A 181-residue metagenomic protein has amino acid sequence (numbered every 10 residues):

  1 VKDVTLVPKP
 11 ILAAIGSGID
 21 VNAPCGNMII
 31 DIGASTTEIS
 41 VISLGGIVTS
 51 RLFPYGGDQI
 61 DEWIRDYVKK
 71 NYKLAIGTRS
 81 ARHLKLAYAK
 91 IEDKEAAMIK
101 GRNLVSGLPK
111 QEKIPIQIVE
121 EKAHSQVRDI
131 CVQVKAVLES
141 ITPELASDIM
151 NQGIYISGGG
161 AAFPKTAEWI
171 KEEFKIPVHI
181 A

Functional and structural regions predicted by a protein language model:
V1-A34, I42-I154, A161-A181: Nucleotide/phosphate-binding catalytic cleft detector across ATP-hydrolyzing and phosphate-transferring enzymes
